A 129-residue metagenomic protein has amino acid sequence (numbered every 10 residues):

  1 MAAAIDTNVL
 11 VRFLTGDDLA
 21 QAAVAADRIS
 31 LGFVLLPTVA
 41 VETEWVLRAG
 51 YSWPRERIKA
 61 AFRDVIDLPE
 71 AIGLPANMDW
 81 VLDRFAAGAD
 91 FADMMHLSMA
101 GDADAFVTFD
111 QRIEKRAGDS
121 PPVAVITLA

Functional and structural regions predicted by a protein language model:
M1, R84, G101-A129: Acidic, PIN/NYN-like endoribonuclease modules and their adjacent C-terminal/linker elements
M1-L35, G50-K59, P122-A129: Short, well-structured N-terminal submotif of metal-dependent ribonuclease cores
I5, L35, F91-M94, T108: Short beta-strand scaffold positions
V9, V39, M95-H96, R112-I113: Alpha-helix capping/helix-boundary segments
V11-T15, L82-A87: Short, flexible loop segments at the rims of nucleotide/cofactor-binding pockets, characterized by
A25-G32, V65, V81-A86, H96-A103 (+1 more regions): Alpha-helix C-terminal capping segments
A40-V41, F62-A86: Acidic catalytic patch
E42, V46, K115-R116: Phosphate- and divalent-cation-binding pockets in alpha/beta enzyme and binding domains that engage nucleotide-derived
